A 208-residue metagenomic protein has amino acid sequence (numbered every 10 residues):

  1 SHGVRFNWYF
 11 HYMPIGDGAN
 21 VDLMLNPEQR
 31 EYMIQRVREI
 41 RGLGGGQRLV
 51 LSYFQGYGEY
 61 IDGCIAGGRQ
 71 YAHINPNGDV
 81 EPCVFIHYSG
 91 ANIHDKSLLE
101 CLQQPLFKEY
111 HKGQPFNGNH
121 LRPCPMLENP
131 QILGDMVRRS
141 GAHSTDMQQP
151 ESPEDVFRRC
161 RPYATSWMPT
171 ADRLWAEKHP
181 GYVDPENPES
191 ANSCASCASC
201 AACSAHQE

Functional and structural regions predicted by a protein language model:
S1-G63, G67, P76-N77, E81 (+1 more regions): Radical SAM enzyme [4Fe-4S]-AdoMet core and its adjacent flexible, acidic and glycine-rich loops/tails across
R69, N77, N119-L121: Active-site lining segments that contact anionic ligands and/or coordinate catalytic metals
F85-E208: Flexible mid-to-C-terminal extensions adjoining Fe-S/redox cofactors in radical SAM and related proteins
